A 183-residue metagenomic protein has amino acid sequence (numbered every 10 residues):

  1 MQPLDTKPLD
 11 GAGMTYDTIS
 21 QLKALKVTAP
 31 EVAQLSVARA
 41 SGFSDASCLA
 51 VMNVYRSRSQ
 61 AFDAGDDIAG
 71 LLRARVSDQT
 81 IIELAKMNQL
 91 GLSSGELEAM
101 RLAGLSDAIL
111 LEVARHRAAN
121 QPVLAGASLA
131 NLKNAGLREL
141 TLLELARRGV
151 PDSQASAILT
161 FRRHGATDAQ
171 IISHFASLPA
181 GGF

Functional and structural regions predicted by a protein language model:
M1-F183: General marker for long, soluble alpha-helical cores
